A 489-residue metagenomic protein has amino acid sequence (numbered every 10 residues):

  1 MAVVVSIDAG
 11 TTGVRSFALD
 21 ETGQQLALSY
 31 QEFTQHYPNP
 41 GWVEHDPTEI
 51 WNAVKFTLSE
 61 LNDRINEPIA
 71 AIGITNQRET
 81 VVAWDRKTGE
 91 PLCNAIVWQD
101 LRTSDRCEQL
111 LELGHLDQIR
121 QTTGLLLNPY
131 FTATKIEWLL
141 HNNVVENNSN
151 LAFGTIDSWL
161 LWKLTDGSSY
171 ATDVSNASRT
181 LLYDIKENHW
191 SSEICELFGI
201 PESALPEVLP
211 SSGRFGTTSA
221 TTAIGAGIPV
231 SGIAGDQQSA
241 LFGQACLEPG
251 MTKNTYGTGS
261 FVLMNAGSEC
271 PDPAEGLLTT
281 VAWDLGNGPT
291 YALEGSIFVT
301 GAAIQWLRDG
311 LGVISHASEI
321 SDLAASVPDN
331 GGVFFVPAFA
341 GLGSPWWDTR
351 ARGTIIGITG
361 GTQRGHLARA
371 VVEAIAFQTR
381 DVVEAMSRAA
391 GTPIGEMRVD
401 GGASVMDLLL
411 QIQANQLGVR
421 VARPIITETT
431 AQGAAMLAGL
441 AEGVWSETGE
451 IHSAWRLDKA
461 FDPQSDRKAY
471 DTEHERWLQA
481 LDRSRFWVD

Functional and structural regions predicted by a protein language model:
M1-Y30, Y37, A70-L113, S169 (+2 more regions): Glycine/Thr-rich phosphate-binding loops that ligate phosphate moieties of nucleotide and other phosphorylated ligands
A9-T11, T22, I119-Q237, A292 (+6 more regions): Gly/Ser/Thr-rich active-site cleft segment
S29-E67: N-terminal phosphate-binding loop and adjacent alpha-helix
F33-E44, Q118-Q121, A171-S178, T359-H366: Gly-rich Lys/Arg/Thr-decorated short loops/hinges at beta-loop-alpha junctions or inter-strand turns that position
V54-A70, N142-N148, K163, S192-E202 (+1 more regions): Phosphate/pyrophosphate-binding loops at sites that engage ATP/ADP/AMP, CoA/4′-phosphopantetheine, polyphosphate
Q77, A133-I136, D157-S158, A234-S239 (+3 more regions): Conserved glycosyltransferase catalytic-site signature
E112-N128, A226-I233, M251-K253, L440-A454: A polyampholytic, Gly/Pro-enriched intrinsically disordered region
S175-G288, A292, F298-A302, S315-A324 (+4 more regions): ATP-dependent carbohydrate kinase catalytic cores
